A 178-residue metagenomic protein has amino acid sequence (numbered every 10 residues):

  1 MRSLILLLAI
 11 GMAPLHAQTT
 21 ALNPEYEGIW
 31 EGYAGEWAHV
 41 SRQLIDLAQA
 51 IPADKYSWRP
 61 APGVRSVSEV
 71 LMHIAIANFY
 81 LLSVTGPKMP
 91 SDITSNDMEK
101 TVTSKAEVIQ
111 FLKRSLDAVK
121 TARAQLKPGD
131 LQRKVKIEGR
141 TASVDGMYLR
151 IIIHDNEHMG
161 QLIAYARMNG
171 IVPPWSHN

Functional and structural regions predicted by a protein language model:
M1-L4, W30-Y33, W37-V40: Extended hydrophobic/aromatic-rich secondary-structure runs
S3-A13: Sec-dependent N-terminal signal peptides
Q18-G32, A77-G139, N169-N178: Short, helix-capping/interhelical loops that line the mouth of catalytic, cofactor-, or ligand-binding pockets
A34-A38, R42-I45, K55-N96, K136-N178: Short, contiguous alpha-helical
I51-P52: Membrane-proximal, proline-rich intrinsically disordered regions
